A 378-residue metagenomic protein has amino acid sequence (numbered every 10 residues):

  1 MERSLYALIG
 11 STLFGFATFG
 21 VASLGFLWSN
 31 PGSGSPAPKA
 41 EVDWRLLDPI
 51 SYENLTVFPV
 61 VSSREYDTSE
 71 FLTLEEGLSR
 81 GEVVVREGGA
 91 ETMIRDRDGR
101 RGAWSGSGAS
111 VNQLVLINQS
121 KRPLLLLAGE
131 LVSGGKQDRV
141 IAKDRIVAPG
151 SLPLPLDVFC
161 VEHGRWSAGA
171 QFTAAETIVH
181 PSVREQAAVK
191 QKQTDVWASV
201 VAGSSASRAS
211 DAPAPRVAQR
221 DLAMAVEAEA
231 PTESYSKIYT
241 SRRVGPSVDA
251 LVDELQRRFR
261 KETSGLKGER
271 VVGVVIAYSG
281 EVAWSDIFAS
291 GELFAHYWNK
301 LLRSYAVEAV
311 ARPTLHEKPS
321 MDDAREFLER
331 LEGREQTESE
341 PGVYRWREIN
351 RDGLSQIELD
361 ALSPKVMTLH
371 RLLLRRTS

Functional and structural regions predicted by a protein language model:
M1-T12: N-terminal Sec-pathway targeting helices
G15, S23-L124, G129-S378: Intrinsically disordered, low-complexity segments enriched in small/polar residues
